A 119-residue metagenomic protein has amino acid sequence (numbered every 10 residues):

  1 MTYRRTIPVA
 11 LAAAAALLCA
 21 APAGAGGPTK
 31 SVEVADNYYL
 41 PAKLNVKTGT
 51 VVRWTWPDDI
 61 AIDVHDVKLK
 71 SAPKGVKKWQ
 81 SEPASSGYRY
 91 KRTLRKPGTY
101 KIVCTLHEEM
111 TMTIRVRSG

Functional and structural regions predicted by a protein language model:
T2-R4, L17-G119: Extracytoplasmic copper-binding redox domains, predominantly the cupredoxin/blue-copper superfamily
R5-A14: Sec-dependent N-terminal signal peptides
